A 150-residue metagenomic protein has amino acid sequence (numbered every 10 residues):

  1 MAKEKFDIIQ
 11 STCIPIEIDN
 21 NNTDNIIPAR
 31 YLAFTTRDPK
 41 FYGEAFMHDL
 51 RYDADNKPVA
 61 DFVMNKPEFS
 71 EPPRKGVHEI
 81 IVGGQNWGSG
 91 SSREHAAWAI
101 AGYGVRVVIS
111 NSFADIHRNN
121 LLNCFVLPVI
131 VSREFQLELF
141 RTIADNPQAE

Functional and structural regions predicted by a protein language model:
M1-K40: N-terminal, positively charged, Ser/Thr/Ala/Gly-biased leader segments that form transit/presequence-like amphipathic
K5-I8, E71-G76, A101-G102, I143-D145: Solvent-exposed alpha-helices and their adjacent loops that cap or buttress functional pockets in soluble metabolic
T12-I14, D24, H78-I81, R106-V108 (+1 more regions): Structural motif
L32-V77: Aromatic- and Gly/Pro-rich amphipathic surface segment
R74, E79-G102: Glycine/serine-rich anion-binding loops at beta->alpha junctions that coordinate negatively charged ligand groups
Y103-P128: Anionic-ligand anchoring segments at beta-strand to alpha-helix junctions in alpha/beta enzyme folds, i.e., glycine
F125-E150: Acidic, glycine-rich flexible loop/linker segments
